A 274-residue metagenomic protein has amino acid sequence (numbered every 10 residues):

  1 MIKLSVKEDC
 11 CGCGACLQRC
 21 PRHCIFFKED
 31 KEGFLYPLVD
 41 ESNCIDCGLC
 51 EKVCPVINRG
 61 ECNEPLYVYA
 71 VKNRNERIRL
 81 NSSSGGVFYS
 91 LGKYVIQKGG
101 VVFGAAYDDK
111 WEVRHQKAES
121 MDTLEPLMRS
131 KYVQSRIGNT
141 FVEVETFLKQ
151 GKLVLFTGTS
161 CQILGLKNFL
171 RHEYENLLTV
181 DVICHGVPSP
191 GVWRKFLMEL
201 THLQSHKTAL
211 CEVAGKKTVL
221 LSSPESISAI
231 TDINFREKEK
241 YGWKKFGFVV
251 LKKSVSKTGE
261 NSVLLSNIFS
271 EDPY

Functional and structural regions predicted by a protein language model:
I2-V6, A15-E32, Y36-L38, G48-P65: Iron-sulfur cluster-binding cysteine motifs and their immediate structural context in ferredoxin-like electron-transfer
S5, G14-C16, F26-K28, G33 (+4 more regions): Generic structural signal for short, flexible, solvent-exposed coil/loop and linker residues
S42-N43: Short, charged amphipathic alpha-helical surface segments
E61-Y274: Iron-sulfur-associated redox domains of electron-transfer enzymes in respiratory and anaerobic energy metabolism
